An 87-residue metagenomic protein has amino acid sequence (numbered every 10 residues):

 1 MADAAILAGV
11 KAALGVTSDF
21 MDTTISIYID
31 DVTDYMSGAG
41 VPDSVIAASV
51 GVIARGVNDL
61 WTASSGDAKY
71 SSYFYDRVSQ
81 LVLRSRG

Functional and structural regions predicted by a protein language model:
M1-G87: Divalent metal-cofactor coordination and adjacent catalytic microenvironments
